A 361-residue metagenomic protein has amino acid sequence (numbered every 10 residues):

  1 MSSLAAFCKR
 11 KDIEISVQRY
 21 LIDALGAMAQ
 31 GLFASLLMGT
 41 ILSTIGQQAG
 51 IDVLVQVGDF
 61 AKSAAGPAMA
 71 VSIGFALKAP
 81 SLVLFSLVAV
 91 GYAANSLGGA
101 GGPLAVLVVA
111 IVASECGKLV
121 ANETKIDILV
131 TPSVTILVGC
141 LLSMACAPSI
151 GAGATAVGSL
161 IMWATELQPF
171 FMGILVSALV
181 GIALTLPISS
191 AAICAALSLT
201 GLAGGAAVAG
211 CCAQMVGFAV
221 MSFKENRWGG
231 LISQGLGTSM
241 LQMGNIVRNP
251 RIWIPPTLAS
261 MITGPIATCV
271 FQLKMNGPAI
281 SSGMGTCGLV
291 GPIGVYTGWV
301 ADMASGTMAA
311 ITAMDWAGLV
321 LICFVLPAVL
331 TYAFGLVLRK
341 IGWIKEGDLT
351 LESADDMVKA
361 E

Functional and structural regions predicted by a protein language model:
M1-A360: Pore-lining transmembrane helices
